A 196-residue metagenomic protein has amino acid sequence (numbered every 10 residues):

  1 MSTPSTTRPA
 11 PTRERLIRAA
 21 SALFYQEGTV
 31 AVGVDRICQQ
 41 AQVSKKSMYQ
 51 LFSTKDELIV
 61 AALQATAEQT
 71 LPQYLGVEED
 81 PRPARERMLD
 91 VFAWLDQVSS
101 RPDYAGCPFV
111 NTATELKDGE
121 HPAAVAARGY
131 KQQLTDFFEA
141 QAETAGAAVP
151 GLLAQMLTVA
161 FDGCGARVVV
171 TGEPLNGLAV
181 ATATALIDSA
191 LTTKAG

Functional and structural regions predicted by a protein language model:
M1-E27, A31-V43, E57: Basic, helix-initiating cap at the start of DNA-binding domains
P9, I17, L63, A67 (+1 more regions): Amphipathic, non-transmembrane alpha-helical scaffold segments
L16-F24, L95, F138, F161: Short hydrophobic clusters on alpha-helical segments that form packing/core surfaces in small helical domains
A41-F52: Short hydrophobic/aromatic patch on the recognition helix
F52, E57-T66: Alpha-helical DNA-contacting segments of helix-turn-helix folds
A61, L75-Y104, A154-L157: Hydrophobic alpha-helical connector segments
R101-P122: Amphipathic alpha-helical segments used for helix-helix packing
P122-G129, E143-G196: Hydrophobic/aromatic-rich alpha-helical bundle segments in the mid-to-C-terminal region
